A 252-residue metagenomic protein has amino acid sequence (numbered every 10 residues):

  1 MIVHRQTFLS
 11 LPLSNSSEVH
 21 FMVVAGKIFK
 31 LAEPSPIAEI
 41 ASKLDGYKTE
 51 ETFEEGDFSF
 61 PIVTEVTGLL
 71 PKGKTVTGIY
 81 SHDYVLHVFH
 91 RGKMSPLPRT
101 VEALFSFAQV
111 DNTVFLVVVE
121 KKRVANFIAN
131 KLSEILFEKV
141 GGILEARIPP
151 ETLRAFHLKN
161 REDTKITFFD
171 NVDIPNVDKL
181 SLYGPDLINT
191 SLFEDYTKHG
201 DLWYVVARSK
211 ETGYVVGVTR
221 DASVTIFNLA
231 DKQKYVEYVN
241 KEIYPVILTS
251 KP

Functional and structural regions predicted by a protein language model:
I2-T113, K122-I188, Q233-P252: Intrinsically disordered, low-complexity polar/charged tails and linkers
V117-V119: Catalytic palm subdomain of template-directed nucleic-acid polymerases, centered on the conserved carboxylate motif
T164-Y235: Conserved, charge-rich beta-strand/loop surface module that forms ligand/interface-binding patches within domains
